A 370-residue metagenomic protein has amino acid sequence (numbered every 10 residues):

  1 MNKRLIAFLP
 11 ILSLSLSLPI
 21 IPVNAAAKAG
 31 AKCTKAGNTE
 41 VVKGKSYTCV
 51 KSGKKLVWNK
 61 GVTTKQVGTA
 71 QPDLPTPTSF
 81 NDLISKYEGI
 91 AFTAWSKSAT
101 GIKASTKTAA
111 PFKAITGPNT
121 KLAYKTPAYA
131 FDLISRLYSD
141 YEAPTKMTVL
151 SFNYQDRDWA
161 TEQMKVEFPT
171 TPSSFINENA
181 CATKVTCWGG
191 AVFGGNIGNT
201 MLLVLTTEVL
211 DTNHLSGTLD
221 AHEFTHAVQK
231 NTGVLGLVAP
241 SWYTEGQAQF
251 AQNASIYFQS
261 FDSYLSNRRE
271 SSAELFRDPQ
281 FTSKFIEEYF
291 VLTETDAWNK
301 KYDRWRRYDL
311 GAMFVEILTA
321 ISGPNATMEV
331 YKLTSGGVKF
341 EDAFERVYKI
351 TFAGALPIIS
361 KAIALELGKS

Functional and structural regions predicted by a protein language model:
R4-S13: Sec-dependent N-terminal signal peptides
S15-V23: C-terminal segment of classical bacterial N-terminal signal peptides
A25-E40: Secreted, propeptide-processed cysteine-rich mini-domains
K43-K51: Extracellular disulfide-bonded cysteine-rich modules/repeats
G68-V209, G217-T218, A297-W298, T351-L356 (+1 more regions): Non-catalytic architectural context of zinc metalloproteases
A182-R277: Zinc-dependent metallopeptidase catalytic helix centered on the HExxH motif and its immediate flanking segment
L235-G311, I321, Y331-S370: Acidic/His/Gly-enriched intrinsically disordered linker/tail segments that often contain short helix/coil "MoRF-like"
